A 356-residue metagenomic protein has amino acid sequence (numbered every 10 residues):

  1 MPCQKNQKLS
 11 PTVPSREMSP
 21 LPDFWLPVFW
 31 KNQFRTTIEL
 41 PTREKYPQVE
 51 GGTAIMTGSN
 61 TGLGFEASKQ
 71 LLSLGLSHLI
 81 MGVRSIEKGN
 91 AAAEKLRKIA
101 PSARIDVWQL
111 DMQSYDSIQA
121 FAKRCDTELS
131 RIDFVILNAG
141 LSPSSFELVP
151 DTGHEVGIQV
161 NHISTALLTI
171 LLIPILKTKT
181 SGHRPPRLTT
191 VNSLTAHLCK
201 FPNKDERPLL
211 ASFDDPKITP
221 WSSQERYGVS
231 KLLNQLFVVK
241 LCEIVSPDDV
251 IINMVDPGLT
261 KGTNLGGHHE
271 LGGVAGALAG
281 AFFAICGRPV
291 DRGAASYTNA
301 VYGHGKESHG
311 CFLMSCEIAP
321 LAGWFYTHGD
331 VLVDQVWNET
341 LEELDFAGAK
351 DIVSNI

Functional and structural regions predicted by a protein language model:
P2-T37, P220-S222, L259-D291: Alpha-helical membrane-targeting segments
P20-G266, K350-N355: Rossmann-fold NAD(P)H-dependent dehydrogenase/reductase core
T37, A319-W324: Short, contiguous pre-domain boundary segments
I173, V238-C242, T298-V301, W337 (+1 more regions): Non-transmembrane alpha-helical segments in soluble domains of secreted/periplasmic/extracellular proteins
N264-G267, G323-T327: Short glycine/threonine-rich loop-to-helix capping motif typified by GTGT followed within a few residues by an Asp-Pro
A279-P320, D330-L332, F346: C-terminal helical subdomain
N338-I356: C-terminal helix/juxtamembrane-tail motif
